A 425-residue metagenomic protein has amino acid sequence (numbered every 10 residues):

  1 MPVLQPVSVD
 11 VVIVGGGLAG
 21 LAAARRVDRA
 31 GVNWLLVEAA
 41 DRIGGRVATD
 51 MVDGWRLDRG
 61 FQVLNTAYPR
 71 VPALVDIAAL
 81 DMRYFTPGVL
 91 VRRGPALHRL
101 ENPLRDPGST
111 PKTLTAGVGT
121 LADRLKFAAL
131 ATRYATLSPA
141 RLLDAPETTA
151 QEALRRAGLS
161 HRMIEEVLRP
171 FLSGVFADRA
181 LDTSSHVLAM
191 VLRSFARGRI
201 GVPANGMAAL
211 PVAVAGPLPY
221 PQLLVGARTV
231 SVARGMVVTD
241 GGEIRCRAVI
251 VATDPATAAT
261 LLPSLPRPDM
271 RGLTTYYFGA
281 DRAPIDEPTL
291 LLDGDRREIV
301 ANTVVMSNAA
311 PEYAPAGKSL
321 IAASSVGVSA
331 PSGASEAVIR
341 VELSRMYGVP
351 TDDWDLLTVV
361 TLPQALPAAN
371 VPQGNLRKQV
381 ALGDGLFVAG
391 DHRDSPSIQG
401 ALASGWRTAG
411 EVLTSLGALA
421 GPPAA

Functional and structural regions predicted by a protein language model:
P2-P6, V230-E336, R345-M346: Mid-domain catalytic core of redox enzymes that form a hydrophobic substrate pocket/lid adjacent to a catalytic redox
L4, P311-A425: Conserved flavin/dinucleotide-binding core of flavoenzymes
V9-L36: N-terminal Rossmann-like FAD-binding beta1-loop-alpha1 element of flavoenzymes
D28-V52: Glycine-rich FAD pyrophosphate-binding loop
A48-A67, A129-L142: Glycine-rich active-site loop/strand segments that organize a redox cofactor
Q62-P69, L142-T148, E152, A157 (+2 more regions): Short beta-strand to alpha-helix junction loop
V71-P72, D76, D81-L181, A196-R197: Mobile amphipathic helical/loop "lid" adjacent to a hydrophobic cofactor/ligand pocket
L188-D240, I244-R247: Helical element adjacent to the flavin cofactor pocket in flavoenzyme catalytic cores
